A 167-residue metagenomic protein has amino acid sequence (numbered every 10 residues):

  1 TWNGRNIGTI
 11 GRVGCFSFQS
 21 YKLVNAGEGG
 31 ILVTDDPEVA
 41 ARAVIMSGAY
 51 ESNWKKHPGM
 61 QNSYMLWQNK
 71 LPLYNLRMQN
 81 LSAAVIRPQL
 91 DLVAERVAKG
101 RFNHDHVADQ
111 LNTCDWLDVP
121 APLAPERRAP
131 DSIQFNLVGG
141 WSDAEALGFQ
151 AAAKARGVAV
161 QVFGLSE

Functional and structural regions predicted by a protein language model:
W2-N3, I10-S132: Active-site region of PLP-dependent enzymes
P120-E167: Conserved PLP-binding catalytic core of the aspartate aminotransferase-like
